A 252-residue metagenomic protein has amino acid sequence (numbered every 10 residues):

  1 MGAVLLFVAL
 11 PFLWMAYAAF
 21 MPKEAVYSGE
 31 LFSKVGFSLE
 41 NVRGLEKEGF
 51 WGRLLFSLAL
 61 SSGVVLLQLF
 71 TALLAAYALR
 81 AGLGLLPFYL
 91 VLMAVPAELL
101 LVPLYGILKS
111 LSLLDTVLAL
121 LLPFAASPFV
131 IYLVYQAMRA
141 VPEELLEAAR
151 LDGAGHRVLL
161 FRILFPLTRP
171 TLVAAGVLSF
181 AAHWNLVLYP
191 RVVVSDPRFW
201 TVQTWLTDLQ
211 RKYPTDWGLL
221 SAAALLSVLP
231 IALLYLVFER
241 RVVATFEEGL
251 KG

Functional and structural regions predicted by a protein language model:
M1-G252: A hydrophobic, multi-pass inner-membrane permease signature
